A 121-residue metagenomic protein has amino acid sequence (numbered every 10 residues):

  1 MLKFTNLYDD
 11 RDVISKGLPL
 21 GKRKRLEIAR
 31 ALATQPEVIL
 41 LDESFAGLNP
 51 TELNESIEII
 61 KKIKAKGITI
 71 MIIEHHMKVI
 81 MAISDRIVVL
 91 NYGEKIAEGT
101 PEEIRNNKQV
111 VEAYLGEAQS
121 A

Functional and structural regions predicted by a protein language model:
M1-D10, I14, E58-K61: Conserved ABC ATPase "signature" region
I28: Hydrophobic anchor residue at the start of the ABC signature
Q35: Conserved catalytic motifs of ABC-family nucleotide-binding domains
I39-E43: Catalytic Walker B motif of ABC-type/P-loop ATPase nucleotide-binding domains
I80-A82: A short, surface-exposed alpha-helical micro-motif characterized by mixed small hydrophobic and charged/polar residues
E98-G99: ABC ATPase "signature
